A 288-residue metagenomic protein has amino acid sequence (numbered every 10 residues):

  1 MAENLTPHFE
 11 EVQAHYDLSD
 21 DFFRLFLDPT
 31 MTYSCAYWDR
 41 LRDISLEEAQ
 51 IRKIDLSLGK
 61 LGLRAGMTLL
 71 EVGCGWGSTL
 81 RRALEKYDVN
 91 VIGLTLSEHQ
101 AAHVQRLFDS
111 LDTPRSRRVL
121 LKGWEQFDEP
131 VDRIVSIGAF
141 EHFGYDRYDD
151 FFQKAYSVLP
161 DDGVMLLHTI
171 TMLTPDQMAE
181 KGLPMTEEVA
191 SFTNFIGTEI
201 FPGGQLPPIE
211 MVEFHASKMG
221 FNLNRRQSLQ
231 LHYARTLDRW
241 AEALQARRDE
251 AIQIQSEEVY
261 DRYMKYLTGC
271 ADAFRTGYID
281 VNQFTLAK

Functional and structural regions predicted by a protein language model:
M1-F26: N-terminal auxiliary segments of SAM/dcSAM-dependent transferases
A65-G73: Conserved class I S-adenosyl-L-methionine
W76-Y87: Conserved SAM-binding loop of SAM-dependent methyltransferases across substrates and taxa, primarily the Class I
V104-Q105: Conserved SAM-binding loop
E125-I134: A short acidic, Gly/Pro-enriched loop at the edge of an enzyme's catalytic core that lines a small-molecule cofactor
D149-D161: A short glycine-rich, Lys/Arg-flanked "PGG" loop and its adjoining helix->strand segment in the class I
D162-I170: Conserved beta-strand signature within the Rossmann-like core of class I S-adenosyl-L-methionine
T171-L173, Q177-Q283, A287-K288: Substrate-binding/catalytic lobe of Class I Rossmann-like enzymes that use SAM or dcSAM, i.e., the mid-to-C-terminal
